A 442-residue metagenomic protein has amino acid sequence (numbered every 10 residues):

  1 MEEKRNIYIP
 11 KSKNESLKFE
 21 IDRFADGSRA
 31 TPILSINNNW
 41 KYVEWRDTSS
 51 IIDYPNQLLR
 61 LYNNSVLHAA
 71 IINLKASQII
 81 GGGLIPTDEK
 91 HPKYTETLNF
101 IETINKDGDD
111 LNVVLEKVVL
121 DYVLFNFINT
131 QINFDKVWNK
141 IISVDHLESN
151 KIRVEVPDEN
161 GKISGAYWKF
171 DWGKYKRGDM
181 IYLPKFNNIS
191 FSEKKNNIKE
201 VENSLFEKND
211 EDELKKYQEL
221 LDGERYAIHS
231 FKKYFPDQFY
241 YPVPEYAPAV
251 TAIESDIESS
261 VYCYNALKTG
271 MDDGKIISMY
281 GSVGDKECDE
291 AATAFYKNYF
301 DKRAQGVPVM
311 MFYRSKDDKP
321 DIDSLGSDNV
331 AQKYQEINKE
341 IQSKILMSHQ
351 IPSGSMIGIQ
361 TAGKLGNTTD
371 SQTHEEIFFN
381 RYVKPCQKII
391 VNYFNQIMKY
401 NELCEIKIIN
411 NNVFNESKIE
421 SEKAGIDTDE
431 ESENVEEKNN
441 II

Functional and structural regions predicted by a protein language model:
E2-V66, I72, H91-Y313, S417 (+1 more regions): Structured, contiguous alpha/beta core segments that scaffold functional sites
H68, K75-D88: Extended alpha-helical coiled-coil "stalk/arm" regions that scaffold and mediate dimerization/assembly in large
T130, V144, I277, I322 (+2 more regions): Generic structural hydrophobic/aromatic packing signal, biased to beta-strands
G161, G165-K185, L267, E287-T368 (+2 more regions): Long amphipathic alpha-helical segments
K275-M279, D321-D328, D370-I377: Short, hydrophobic beta-strand segments
T373-Y393: Long, continuous compositionally biased terminal/linker segments
Y393-D427: Long, highly charged low-complexity segments enriched in Glu/Asp and Lys/Arg with interspersed Ser/Thr
